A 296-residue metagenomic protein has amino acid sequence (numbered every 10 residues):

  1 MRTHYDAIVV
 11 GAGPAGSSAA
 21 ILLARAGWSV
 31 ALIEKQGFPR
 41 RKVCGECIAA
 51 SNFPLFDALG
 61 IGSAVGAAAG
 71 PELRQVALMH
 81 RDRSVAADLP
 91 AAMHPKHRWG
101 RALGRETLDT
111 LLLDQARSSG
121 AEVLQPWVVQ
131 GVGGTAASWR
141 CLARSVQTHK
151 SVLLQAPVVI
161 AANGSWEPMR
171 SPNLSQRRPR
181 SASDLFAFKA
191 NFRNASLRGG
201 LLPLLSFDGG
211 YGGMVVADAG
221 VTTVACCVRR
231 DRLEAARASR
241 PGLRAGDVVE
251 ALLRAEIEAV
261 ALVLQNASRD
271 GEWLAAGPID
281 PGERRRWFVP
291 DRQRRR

Functional and structural regions predicted by a protein language model:
M1-A15, A31: Beta1/beta-strand and adjacent pyrophosphate-binding region of the FAD-binding site in flavoprotein oxidoreductases
I8, A24-C44: Glycine-rich FAD pyrophosphate-binding loop
G11, A162-N163, Q293: Short, well-ordered coil/turn residues at beta-beta hairpins and beta-strand->alpha-helix junctions within
A15, F38, W166: Conserved Rossmann-like nucleotide-cofactor binding loop
G37-D57, I61: Conserved N-terminal glycine-rich FAD pyrophosphate-binding loop of Rossmann-like flavoproteins
F53, D57-T110: A conserved beta-strand/loop capping segment in the N-terminal third of enzymes that catalyze redox or closely related
A68, R237-R296: FAD/FMN-dependent oxidoreductases across multiple families
T110, Q115-V263: Predominantly flavin-linked oxidoreductase catalytic cores and closely associated redox partners
